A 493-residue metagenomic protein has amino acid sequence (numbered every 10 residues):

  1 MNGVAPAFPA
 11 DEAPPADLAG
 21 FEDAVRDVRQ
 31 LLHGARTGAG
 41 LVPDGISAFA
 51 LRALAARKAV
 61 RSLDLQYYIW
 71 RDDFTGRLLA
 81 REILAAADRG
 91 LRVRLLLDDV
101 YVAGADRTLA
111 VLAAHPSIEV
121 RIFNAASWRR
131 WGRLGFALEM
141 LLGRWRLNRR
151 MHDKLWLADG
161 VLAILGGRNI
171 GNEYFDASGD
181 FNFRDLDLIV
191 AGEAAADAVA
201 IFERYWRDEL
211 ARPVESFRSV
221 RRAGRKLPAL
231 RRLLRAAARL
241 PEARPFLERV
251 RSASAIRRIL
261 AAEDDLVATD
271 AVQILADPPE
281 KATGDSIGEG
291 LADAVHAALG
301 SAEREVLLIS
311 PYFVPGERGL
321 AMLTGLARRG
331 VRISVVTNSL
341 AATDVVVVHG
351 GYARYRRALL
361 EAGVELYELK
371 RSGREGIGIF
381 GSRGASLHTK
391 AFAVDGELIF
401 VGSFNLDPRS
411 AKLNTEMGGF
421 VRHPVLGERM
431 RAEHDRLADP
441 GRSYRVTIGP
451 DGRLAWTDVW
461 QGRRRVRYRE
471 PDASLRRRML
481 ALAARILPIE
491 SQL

Functional and structural regions predicted by a protein language model:
M1-K154, A158-L493: Charged, low-complexity intrinsically disordered terminal segments
